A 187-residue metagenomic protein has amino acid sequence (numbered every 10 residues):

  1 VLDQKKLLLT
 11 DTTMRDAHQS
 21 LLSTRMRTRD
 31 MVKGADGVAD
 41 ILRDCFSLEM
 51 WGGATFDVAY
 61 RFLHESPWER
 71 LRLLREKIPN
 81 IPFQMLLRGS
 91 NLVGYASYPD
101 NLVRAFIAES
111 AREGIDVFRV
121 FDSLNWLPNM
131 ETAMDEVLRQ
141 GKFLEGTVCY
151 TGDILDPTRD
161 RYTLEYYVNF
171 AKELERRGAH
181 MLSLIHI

Functional and structural regions predicted by a protein language model:
V1-D16, L21: N-terminal amphipathic alpha-helix/helix-capping segment at the start of soluble metabolic enzymes
Q4-T10, R43-F46, I78-P82, E113-D116 (+2 more regions): Short coil/turn connectors at secondary-structure junctions
A17, V120, L182: Conserved, mostly hydrophobic/aromatic
M26-G34, L63-E69: Well-ordered, non-membrane alpha-helical segments in soluble/globular domains
K33-G52, S110-I115: Catalytic domains of carbohydrate-active enzymes, especially glycoside hydrolases
G52-T132, E136, F143, V148-V168: Active-site beta->alpha loop and helix N-cap motifs at the rims of alpha/beta catalytic domains
Y167-L174, A179-M181: Phosphate/pyrophosphate-binding betaalpha-module
I185-I187: Conserved small/polar residues in nucleotide/adenosyl-binding loops
